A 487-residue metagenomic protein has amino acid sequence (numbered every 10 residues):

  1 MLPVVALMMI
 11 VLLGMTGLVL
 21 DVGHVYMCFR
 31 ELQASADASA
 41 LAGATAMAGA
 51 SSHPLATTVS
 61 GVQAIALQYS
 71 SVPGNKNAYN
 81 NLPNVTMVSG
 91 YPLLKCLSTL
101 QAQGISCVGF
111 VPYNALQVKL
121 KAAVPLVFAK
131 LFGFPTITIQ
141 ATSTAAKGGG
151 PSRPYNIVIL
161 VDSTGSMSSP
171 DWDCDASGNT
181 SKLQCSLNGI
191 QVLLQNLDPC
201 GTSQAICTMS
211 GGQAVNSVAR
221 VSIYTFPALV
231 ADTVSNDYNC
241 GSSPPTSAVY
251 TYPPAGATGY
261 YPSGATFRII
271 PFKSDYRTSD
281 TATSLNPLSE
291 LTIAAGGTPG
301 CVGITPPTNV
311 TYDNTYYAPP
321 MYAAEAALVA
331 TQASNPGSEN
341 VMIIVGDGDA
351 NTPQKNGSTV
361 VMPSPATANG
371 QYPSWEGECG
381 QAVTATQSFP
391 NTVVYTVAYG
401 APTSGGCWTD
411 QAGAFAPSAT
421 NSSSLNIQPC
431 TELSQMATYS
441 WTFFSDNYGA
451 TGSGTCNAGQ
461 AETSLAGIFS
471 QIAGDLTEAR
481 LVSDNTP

Functional and structural regions predicted by a protein language model:
M1-I10: N-terminal signal-anchor/signal peptide hydrophobic helix marking the start of the first transmembrane segment
M9-Y26: C-terminal juxtamembrane segment of a hydrophobic transmembrane alpha-helix
G23-P487: P/S/T/G-enriched low-complexity
